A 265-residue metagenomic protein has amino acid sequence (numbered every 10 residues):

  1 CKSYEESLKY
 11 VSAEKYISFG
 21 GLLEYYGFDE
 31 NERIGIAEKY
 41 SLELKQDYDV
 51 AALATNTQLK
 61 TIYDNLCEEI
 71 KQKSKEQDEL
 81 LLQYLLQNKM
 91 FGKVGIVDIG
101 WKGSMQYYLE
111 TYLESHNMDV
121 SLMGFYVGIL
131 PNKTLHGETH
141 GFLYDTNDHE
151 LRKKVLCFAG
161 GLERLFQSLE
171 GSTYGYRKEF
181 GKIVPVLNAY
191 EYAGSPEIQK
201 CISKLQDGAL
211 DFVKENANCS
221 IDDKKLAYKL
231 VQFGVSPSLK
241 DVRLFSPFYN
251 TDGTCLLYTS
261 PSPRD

Functional and structural regions predicted by a protein language model:
C1-A217, P237-T254: Positively charged, amphipathic N-terminal segments that serve as targeting/anchoring signals
D222-A227, K240, L244: Compositionally biased intrinsically disordered low-complexity regions
A227-G234: Amphipathic alpha-helical surface "interface" segments used for docking/oligomerization or membrane association within
Y258-D265: Conserved small/polar residues in nucleotide/adenosyl-binding loops
